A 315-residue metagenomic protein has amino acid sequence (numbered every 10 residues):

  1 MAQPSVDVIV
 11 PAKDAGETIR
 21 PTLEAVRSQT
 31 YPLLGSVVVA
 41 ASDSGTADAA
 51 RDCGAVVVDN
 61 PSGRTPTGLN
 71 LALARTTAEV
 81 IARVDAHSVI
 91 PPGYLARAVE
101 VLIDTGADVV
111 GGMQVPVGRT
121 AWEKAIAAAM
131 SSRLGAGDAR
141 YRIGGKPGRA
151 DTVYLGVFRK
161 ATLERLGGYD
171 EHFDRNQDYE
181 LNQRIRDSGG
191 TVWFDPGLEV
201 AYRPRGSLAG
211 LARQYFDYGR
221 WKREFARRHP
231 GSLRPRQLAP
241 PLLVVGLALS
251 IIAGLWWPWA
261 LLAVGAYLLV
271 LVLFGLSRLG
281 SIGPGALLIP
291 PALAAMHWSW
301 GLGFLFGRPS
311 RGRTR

Functional and structural regions predicted by a protein language model:
P4-D7, E180: Cell-envelope/extracellular polymer assembly enzymes that use nucleotide-activated donors
E24-L33: Short, acidic, metal-binding catalytic loop of nucleotide-sugar glycosyltransferases
D59-T76, R97, K146, V153: Glycine-rich, basic loop-to-helix element that forms the pyrophosphate-binding segment of sugar-nucleotide handling
I81: Short aromatic/hydrophobic "clamp" motif used to bind/position activated sugar donors
P92-K124, A128, E199, R203: Conserved donor NDP-sugar-binding/catalytic core segment of glycosyltransferases
G112-G118, A127-L155, E164, R228: Short, flexible, basic/aromatic active-site loop/helix in glycosyltransferases
D170-L233: Catalytic donor/gating beta->alpha subdomain of glycosyltransferases that bind UDP-sugars
L243-G312: Membrane-embedded multi-pass helical conduit in multi-pass membrane proteins, especially envelope-biosynthetic
